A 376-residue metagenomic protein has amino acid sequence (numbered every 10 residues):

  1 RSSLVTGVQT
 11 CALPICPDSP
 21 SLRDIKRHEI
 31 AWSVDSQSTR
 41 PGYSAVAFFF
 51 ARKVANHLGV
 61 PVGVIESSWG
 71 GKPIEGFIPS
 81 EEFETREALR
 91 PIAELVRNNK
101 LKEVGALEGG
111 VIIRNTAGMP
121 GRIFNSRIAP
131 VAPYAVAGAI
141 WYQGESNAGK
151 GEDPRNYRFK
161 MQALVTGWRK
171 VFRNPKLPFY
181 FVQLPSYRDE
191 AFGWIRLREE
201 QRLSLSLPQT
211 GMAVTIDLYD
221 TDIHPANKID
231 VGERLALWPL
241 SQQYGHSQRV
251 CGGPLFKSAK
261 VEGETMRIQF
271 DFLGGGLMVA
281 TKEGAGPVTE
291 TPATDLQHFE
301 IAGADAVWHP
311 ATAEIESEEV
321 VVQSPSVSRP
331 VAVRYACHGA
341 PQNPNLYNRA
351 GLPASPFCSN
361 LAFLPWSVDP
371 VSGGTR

Functional and structural regions predicted by a protein language model:
R1-C11: Single conserved hydrophobic/aromatic residue that forms the stacking wall/gate of nucleotide- or nucleobase-binding
V8, L58-G63, Y134-G138, N174-Y180 (+1 more regions): Loop/turn elements at helix/coil->beta-strand transitions in domains of secreted/extracellular proteins
I25-E66, G71-P73, I78: A conserved hydrophobic secondary-structure block that centers on an alpha-helix together with its immediately flanking
F48, G118-P130, F159-G167, F192-R202: Alpha-helical scaffolding within the catalytic cores of extracellular/periplasmic polymer-degrading hydrolases
I65, L184-I216, K228: Substrate-gating cap/lid alpha-helix
S80-V104: Acidic, His- and aromatic-enriched active-site or binding-groove loops in soluble protein domains that engage sugars
D230, S241-E290: Surface beta-strand/loop "capping" patches
R267, L273-R376: C-terminal beta-sandwich/jelly-roll accessory domains of carbohydrate-active enzymes
